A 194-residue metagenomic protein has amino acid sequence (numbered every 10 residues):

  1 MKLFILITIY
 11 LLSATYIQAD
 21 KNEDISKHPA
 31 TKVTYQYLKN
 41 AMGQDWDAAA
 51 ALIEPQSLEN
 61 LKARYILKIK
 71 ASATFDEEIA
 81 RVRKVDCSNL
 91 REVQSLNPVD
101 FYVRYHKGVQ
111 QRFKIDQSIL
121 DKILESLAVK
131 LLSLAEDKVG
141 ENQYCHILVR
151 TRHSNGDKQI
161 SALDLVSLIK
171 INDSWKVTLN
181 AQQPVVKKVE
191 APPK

Functional and structural regions predicted by a protein language model:
M1-L3, P193: Short, Lys/Arg-enriched, disordered terminal segments
L3-S13: Sec-dependent N-terminal signal peptides
I17-D47, A51, P55-L67, A73: Short, low-complexity N-terminal intrinsically disordered segments enriched in polar/charged residues
E23, K122, K130, A135-K138 (+1 more regions): Short beta-strand edge/turn micro-motifs at domain boundaries
K39, Q94-P98, S167-I169: Intrinsically disordered, low-complexity regions enriched in Ser/Pro/Gly/Gln/His and often acidic
K70-D157: Surface-exposed, charged secondary-structure patches
